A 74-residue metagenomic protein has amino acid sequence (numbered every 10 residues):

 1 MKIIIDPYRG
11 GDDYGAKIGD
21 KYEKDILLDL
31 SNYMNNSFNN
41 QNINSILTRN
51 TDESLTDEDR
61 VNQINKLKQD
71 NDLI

Functional and structural regions predicted by a protein language model:
K2-I74: Catalytic-core regions of hydrolytic enzymes
